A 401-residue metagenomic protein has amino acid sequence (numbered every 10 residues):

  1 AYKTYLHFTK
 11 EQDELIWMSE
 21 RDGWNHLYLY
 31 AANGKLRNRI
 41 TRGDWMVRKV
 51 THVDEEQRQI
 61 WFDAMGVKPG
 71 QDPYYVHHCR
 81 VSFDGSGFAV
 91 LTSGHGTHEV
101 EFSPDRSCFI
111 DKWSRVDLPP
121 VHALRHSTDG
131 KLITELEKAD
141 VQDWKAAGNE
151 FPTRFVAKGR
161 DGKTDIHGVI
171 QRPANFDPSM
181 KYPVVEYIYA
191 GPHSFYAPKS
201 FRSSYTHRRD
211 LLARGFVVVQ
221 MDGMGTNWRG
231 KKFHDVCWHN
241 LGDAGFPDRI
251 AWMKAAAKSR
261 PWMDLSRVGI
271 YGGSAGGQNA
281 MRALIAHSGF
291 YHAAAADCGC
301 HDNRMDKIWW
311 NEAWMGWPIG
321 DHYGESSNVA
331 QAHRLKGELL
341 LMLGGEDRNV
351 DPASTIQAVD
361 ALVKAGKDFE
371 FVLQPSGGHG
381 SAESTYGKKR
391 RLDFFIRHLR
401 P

Functional and structural regions predicted by a protein language model:
A1-K10, S19-E20, A31-E56, M65-G70 (+2 more regions): Multi-bladed beta-propeller domains
D13, G23, R58, S86 (+1 more regions): Beta-strand-connecting loop/turn residues
L15-M18, I60-A64, F109-K112: Residue position within the beta-strands of beta-propeller blades
E20-N25, P69-Y74, R115-L118: Short, solvent-exposed loop/turn segments at conserved positions within beta-propeller repeat blades
H26-Y28, H77-C79, V121-A123: A short loop-to-beta-strand structural motif that recurs across blades of beta-propeller domains
G43, Q71, D321-E325: A conditional alpha-helix N-cap/helix-loop micro-motif detector
Q57, T97-P401: Serine-hydrolase catalytic core recognition
